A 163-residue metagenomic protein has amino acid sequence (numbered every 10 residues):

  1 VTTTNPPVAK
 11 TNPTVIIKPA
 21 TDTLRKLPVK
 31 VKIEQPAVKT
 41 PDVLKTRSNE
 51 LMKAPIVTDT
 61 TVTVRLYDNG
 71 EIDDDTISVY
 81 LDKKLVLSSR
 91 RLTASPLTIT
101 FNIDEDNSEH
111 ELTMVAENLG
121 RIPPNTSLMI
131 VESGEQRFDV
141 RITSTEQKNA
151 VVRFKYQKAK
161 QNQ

Functional and structural regions predicted by a protein language model:
V1-Q163: Terminal leader/tail segments of proteins
